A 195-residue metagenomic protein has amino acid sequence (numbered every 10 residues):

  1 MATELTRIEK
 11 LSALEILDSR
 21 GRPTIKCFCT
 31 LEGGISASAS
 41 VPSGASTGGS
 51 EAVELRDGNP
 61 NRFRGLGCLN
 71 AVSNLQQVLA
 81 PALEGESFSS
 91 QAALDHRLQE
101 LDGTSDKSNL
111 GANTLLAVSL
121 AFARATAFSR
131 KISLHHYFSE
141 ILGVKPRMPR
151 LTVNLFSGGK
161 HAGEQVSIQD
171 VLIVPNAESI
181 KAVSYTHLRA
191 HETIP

Functional and structural regions predicted by a protein language model:
A2-R20: Short, Gly/Pro- and small/polar-rich lid/capping loops
D18-R20, G103-F122, L151-E164: Glycine/serine-rich anion-binding loops at beta->alpha junctions that coordinate negatively charged ligand groups
I25-C29: Short beta-strand scaffold segments in enzyme catalytic cores
L31-I35: Short acidic-glycine loop/turn motifs at beta-strand connectors
P42-F128, I132, V183-S184: Metal- or metallocofactor-binding catalytic centers and their adjacent structured scaffolds across diverse enzyme
I132-T152: Glycine/threonine-rich beta-strand-loop-alpha-helix active-site module that forms ligand/phosphate-binding
P149-L151, L155-R189: Mobile "lid/hinge" segments at catalytic clefts and subdomain interfaces of large enzymes
H187, I194-P195: Single conserved hydrophobic/aromatic residue that forms the stacking wall/gate of nucleotide- or nucleobase-binding
